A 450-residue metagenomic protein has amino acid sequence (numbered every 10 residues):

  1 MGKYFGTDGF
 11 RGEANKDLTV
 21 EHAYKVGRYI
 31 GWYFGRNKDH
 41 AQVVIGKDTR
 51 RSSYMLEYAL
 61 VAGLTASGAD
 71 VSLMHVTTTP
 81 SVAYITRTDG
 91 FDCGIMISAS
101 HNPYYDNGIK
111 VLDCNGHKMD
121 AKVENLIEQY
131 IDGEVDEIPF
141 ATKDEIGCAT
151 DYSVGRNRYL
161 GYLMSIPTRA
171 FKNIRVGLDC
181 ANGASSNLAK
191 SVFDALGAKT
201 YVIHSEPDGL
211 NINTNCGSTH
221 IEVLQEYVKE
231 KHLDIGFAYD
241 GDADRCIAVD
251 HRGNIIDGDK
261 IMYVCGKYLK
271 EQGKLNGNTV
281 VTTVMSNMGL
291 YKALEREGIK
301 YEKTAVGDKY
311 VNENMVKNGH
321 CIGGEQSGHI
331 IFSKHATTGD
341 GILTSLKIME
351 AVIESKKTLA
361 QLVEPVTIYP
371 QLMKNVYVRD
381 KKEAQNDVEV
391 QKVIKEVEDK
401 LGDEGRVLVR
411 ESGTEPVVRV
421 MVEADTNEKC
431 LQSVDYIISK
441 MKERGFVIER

Functional and structural regions predicted by a protein language model:
M1-A62, A66-S67, A149-V176, K382-E383: An N-terminal, well-structured beta->alpha segment
D8, I45, V82, I95 (+11 more regions): Buried hydrophobic positions in well-ordered alpha/beta secondary-structure cores of metabolic enzymes
E13, N107-K229: Gly/Ser/Thr-enriched, mixed-charge loops and adjacent short helices that form phosphate/oxyanion-binding elements
W32, R36, Q42-D106, S191-V249: N-terminal small/polar loop signature for handling phosphorylated ligands or for N-terminal nucleophile
H40-D48, S72, R175-G177, N278-V284 (+1 more regions): Short glycine-rich phosphate-binding loop at a beta-alpha junction
G46-K47, L178-C180, D250, K334 (+1 more regions): Short glycine-centered, acidic/aromatic-flanked micro-motifs in structured strand/loop junctions that mark active-site
N125-L160, S165, H251-G323, I331-F332: Proline/glycine-rich low-complexity loops and linkers
I235, Q272-R450: Phosphate-binding and adjacent anionic-ligand microenvironments
